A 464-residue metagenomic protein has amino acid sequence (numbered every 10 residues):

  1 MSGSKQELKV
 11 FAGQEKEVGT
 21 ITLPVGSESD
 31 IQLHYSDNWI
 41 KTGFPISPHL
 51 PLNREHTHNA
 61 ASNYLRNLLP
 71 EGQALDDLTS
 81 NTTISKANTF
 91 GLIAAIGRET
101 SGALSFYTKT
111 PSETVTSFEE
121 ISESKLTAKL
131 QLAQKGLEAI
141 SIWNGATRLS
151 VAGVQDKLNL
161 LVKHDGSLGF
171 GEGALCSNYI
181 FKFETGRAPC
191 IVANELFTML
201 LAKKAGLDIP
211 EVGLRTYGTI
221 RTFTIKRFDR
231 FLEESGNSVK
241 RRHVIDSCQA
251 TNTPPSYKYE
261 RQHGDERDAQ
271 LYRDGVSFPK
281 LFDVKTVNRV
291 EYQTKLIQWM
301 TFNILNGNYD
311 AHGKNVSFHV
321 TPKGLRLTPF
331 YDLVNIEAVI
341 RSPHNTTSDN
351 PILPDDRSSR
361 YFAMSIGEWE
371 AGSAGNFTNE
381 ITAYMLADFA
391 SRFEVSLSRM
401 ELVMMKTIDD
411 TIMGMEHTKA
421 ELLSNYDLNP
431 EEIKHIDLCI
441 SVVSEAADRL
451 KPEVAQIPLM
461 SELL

Functional and structural regions predicted by a protein language model:
M1-G313, S317-L464: Anionic ligand-binding catalytic core segments
